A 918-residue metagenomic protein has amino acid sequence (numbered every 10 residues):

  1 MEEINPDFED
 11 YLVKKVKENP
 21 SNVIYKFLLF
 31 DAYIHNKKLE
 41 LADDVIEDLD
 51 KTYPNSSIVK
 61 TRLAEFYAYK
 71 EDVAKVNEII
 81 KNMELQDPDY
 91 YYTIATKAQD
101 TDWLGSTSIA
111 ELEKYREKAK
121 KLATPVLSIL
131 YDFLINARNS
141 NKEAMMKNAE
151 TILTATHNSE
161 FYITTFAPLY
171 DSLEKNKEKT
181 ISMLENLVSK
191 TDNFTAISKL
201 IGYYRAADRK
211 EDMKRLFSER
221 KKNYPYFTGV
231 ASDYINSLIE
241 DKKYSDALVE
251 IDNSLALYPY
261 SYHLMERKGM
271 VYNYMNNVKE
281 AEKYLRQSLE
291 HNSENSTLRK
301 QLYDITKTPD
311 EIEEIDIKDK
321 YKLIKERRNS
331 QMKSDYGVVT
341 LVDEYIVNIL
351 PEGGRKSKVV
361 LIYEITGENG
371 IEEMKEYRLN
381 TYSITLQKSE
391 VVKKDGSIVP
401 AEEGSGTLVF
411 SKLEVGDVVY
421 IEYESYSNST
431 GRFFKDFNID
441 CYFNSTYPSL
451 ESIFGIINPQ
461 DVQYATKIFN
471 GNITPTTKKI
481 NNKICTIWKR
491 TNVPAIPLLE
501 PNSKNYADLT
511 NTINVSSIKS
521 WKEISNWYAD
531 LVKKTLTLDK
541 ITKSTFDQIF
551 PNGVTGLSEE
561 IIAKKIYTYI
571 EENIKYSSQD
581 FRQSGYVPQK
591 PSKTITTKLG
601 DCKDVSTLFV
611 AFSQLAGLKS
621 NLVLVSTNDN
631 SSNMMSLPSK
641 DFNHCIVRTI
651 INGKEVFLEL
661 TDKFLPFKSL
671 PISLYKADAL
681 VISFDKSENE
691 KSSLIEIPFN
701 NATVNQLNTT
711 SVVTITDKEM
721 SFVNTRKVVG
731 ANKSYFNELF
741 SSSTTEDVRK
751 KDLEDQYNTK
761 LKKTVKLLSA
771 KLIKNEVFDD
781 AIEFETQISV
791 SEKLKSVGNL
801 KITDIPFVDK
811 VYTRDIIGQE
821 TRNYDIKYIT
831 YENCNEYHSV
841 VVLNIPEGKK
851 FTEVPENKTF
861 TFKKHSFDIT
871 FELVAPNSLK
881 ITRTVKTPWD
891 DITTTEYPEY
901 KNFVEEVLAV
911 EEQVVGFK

Functional and structural regions predicted by a protein language model:
M1-E2, F30, A64, A95-D100 (+6 more regions): Conserved small-residue packing positions in alpha-helical repeats and bundles
M1-I4, F8, E18-L28, L39-L41 (+10 more regions): Generic helix N-cap/helix-start motif at coil->alpha-helix transitions
E2-D10, D31-D44, E65-K75, D100-E113 (+4 more regions): Helix-turn-helix repeat elements of alpha-solenoid scaffolds
E3-F8, D31, N236, A256 (+4 more regions): A sensor for short, sequence-defined functional sites
K14-K15, D48-L49, N82-M83, Y115-A119 (+5 more regions): Canonical positions in the second alpha-helix
N19-S21, D44, K81, E150: Intrinsically disordered, low-complexity segments enriched in glycine and mixed charged residues
S198-A207, R215-A256: Alpha-helical adaptor scaffolds
